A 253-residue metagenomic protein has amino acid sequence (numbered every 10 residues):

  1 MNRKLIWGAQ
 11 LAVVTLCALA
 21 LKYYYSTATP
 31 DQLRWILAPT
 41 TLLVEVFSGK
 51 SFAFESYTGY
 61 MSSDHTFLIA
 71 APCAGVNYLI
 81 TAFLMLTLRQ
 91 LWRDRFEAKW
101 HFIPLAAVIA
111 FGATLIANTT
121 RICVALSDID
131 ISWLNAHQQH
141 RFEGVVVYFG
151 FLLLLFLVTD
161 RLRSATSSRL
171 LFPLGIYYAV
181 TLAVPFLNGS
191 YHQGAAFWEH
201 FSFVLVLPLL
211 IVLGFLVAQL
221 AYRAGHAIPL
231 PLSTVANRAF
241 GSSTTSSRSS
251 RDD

Functional and structural regions predicted by a protein language model:
M1-D253: Hydrophobic N-terminal alpha-helices or hydrophobic patches in metabolic proteins across all domains of life
